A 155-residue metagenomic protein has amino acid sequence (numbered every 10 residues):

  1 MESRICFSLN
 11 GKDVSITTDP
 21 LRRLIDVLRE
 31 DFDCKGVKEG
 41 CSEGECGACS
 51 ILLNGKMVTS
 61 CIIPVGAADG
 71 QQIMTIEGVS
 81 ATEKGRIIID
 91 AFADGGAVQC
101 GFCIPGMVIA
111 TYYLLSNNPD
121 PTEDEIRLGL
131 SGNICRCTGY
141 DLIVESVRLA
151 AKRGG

Functional and structural regions predicted by a protein language model:
M1-G155: Signature of N-terminal electron-transfer/Fe-S-associated modules in redox systems
